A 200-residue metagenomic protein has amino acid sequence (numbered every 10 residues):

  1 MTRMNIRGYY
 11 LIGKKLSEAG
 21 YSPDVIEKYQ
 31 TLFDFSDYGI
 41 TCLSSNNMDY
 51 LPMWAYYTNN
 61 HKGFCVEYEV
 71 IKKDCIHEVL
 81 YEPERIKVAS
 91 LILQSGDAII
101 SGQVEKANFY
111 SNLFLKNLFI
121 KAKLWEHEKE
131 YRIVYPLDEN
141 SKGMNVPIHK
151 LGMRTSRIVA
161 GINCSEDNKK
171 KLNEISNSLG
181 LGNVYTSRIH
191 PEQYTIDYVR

Functional and structural regions predicted by a protein language model:
M1-R200: Partner-binding and oligomerization surfaces adjacent to conserved cores of proteins that assemble macromolecular
